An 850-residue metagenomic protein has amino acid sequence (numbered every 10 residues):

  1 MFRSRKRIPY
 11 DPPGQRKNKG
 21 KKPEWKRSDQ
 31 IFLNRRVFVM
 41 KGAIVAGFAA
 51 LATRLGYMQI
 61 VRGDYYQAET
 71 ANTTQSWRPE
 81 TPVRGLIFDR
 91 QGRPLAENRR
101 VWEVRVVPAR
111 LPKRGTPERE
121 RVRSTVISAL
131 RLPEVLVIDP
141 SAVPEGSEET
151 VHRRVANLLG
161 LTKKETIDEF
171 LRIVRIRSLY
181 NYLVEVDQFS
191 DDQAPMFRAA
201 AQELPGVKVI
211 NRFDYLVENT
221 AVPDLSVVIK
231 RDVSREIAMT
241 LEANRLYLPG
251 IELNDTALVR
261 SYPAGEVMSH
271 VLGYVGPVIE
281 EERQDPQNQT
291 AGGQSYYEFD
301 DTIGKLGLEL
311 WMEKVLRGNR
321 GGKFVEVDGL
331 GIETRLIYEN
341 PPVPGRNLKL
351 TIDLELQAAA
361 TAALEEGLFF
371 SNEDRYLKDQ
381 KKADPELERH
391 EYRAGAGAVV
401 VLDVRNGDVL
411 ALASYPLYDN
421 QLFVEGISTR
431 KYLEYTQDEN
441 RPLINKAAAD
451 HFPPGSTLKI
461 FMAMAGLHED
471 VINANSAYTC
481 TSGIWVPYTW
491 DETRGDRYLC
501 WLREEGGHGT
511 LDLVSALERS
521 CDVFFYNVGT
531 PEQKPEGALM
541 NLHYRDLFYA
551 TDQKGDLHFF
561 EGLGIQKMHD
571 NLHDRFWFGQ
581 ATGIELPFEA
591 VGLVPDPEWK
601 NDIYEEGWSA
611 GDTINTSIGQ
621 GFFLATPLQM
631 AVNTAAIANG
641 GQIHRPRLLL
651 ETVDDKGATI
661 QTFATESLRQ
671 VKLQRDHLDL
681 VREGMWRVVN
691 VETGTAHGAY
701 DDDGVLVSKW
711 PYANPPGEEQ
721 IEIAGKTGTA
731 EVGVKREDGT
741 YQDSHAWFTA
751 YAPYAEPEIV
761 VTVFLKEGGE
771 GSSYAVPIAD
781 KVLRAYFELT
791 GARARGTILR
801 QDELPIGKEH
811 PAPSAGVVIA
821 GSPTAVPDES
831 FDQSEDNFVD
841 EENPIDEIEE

Functional and structural regions predicted by a protein language model:
M1-V343, L354-A358, A362-A398, V404 (+6 more regions): Membrane-proximal periplasmic segments of bacterial cell-envelope enzymes, especially penicillin-binding proteins
R110-L111, K766-G769: A generic structural motif
R119, K349, D353, Q357 (+2 more regions): Short, charged, low-complexity patches
I127, V653-D654, A755-P757, G769 (+1 more regions): C-terminal, active-site-flanking charged/polar segments
A142-E149, R153, L159, K163 (+7 more regions): Beta-lactam-recognizing serine transpeptidase/beta-lactamase-like catalytic domain environment
L368, A638, Y786-T790: Short, hydrophobic alpha-helical segments
A794-I798: Short alpha-helical interdomain "coupling" segment at the junction between an upstream regulatory sensor module
Q801-P805, E847: Ligand-binding clefts of soluble mixed alpha/beta catalytic domains
